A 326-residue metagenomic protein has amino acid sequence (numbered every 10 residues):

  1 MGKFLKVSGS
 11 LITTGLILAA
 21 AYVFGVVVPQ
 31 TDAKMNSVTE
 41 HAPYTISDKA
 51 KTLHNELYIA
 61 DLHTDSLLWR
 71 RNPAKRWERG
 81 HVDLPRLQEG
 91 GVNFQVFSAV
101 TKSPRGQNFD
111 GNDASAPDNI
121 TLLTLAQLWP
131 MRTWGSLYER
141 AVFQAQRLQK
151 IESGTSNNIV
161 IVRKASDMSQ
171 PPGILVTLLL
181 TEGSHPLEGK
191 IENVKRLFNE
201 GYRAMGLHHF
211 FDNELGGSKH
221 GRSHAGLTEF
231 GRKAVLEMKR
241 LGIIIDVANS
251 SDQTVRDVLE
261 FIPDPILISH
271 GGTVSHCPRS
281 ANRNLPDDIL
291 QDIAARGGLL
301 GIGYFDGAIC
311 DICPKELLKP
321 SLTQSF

Functional and structural regions predicted by a protein language model:
G2-R222, H276-P278, R283-F326: N-terminal hydrophobic targeting/anchoring segments and the immediately downstream early-domain regions of hydrolases
G206-H209, E214-D288, G301-D306: Active-site core of metal-dependent hydrolases
